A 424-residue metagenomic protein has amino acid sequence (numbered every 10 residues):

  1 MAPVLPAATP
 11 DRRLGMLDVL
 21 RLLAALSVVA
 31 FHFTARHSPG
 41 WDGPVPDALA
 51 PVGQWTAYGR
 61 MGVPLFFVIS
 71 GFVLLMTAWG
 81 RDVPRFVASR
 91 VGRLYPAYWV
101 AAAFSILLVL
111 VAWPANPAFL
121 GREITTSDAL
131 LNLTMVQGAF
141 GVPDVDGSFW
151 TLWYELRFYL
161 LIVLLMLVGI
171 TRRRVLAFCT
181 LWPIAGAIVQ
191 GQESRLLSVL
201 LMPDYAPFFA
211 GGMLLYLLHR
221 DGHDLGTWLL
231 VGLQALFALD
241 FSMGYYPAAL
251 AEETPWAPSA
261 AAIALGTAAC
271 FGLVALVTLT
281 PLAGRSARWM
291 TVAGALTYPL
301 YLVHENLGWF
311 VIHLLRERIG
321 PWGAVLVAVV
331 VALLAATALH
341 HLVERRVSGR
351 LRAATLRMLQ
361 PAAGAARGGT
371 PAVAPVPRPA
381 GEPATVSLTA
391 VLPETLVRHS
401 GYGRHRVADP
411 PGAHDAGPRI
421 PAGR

Functional and structural regions predicted by a protein language model:
M1, R367-R424: Acidic/Ser-Thr/Pro-Gly-rich, low-complexity N-terminal segments of Actinobacterial cell-envelope proteins
A2-M16, A30-W55, M76-G80, P84 (+5 more regions): Alpha-helical transmembrane segments in multi-pass integral membrane proteins
L17-A24, V28, T56, V63 (+4 more regions): Hydrophobic alpha-helical transmembrane segments of polytopic
A24, R60-P64, M76-V111, L131 (+7 more regions): Transmembrane alpha-helical segments and their boundary/interface "anchor" motifs in multi-pass integral membrane
A25-H32, V175-G191, V231-L236: Small-polar-interrupted transmembrane alpha-helices in polytopic inner-membrane proteins
R36-M61, I69, L94-L160, A185-I188 (+1 more regions): Membrane-interface helix-loop-helix regions
F66, V73-G80, G92-L94, L131-Q192 (+2 more regions): Hydrophobic alpha-helical segments with transmembrane-like composition
R346-P379: Membrane-proximal cytoplasmic C-terminal regulatory module of class A 7TM GPCRs
